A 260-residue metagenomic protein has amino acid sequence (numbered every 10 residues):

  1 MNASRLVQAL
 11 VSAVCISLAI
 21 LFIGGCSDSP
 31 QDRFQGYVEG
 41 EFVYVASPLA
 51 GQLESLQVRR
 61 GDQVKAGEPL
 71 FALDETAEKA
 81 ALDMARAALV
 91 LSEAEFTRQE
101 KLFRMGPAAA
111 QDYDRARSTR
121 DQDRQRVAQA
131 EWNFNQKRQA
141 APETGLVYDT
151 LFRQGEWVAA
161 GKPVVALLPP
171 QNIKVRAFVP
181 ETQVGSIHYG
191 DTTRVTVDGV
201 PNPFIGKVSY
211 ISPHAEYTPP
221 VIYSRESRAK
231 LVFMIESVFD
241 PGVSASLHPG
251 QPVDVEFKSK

Functional and structural regions predicted by a protein language model:
V11-I23: Bacterial N-terminal signal peptides
C26-S29: Bacterial signal peptide processing site
Q31-A88, M105, Y148-R153, P180-T182 (+1 more regions): Long, amphipathic coiled-coil "stalk"/hairpin helices in large membrane-associated assemblies
E41, P48, L56, A128-K162 (+2 more regions): Elongated periplasmic alpha-helical coiled-coil
L53-E54, D62-L82, R104, E131-N133 (+2 more regions): Short hydrophobic beta/alpha edge segments that flank linear recognition/processing sites
A77-W132, T150, V175: Alpha-helical coiled-coil segments
P170, D191-I211: Low-complexity, intrinsically disordered, polar/proline/glycine/glutamine-rich protein-protein interaction regions
Y189, D198, E216, V238-K260: Edge-of-domain interaction segments
